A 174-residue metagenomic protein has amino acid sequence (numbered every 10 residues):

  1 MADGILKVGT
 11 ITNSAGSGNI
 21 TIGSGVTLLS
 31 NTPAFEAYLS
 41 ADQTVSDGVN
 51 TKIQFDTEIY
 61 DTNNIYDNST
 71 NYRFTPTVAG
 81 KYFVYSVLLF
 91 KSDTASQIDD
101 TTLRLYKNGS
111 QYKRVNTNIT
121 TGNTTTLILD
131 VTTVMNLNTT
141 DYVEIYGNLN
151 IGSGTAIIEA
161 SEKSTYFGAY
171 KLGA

Functional and structural regions predicted by a protein language model:
A2-L6, S14-S17, L28-A174: Extracellular jelly-roll beta-sandwich "head" domains, especially the C-terminal globular C1q domain
I11: FIC/Doc superfamily catalytic core
